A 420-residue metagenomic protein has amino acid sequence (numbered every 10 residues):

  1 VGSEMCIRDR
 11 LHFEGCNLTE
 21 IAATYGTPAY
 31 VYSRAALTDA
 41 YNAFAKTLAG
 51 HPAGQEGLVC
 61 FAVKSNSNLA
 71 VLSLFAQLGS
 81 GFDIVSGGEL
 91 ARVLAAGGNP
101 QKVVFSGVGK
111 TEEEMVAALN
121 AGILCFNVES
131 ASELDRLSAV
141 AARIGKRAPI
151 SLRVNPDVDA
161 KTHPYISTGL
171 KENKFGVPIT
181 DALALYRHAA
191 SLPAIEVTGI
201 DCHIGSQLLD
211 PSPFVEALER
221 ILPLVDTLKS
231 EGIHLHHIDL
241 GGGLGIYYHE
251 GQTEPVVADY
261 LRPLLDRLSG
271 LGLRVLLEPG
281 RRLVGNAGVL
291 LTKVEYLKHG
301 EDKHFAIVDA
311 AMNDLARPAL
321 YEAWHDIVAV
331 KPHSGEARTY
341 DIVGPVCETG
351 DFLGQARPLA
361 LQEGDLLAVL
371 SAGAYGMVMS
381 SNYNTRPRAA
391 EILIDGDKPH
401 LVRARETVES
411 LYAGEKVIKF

Functional and structural regions predicted by a protein language model:
V1-I7: Short, small-residue-biased leader/transition segments that mark boundaries at the very start of proteins
R10-N17: N-terminal glycine-rich anion-binding loops that anchor highly charged ligand groups
F13, A49, A53-H237, I246: Active-site-proximal beta-alpha core segment in soluble small-molecule metabolic enzymes
N17-G57: An N-cap/entry alpha-helix motif that binds or orients negatively charged groups
E20-I21, D159-T162, H236-Q252, L276-G288 (+1 more regions): Flexible glycine/acidic-rich beta-alpha junction loops that bind and position SAM and/or redox cofactors in anaerobic
R147, I221, Y260-G270: Alpha-helix-loop-beta-strand connector modules within alpha/beta enzyme cores
D210-E216, Y247-Y260, G285-Y296, G354-R357: Short glycine/threonine-rich loop-to-helix capping motif typified by GTGT followed within a few residues by an Asp-Pro
G272-F420: Charged (often Lys/Glu-rich) extended helix/loop segments that serve as interaction or gating elements
